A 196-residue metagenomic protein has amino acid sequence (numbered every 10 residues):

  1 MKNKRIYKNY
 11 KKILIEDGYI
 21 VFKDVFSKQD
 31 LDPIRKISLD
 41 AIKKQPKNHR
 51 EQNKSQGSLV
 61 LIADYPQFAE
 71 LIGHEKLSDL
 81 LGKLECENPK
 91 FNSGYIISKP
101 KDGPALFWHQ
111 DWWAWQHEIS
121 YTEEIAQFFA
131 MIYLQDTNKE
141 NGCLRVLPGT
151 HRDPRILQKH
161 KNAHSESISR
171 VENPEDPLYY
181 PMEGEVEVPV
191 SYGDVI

Functional and structural regions predicted by a protein language model:
M1-D17, F22-Y121: Non-heme Fe(II)-dependent double-stranded beta-helix
V21, Q127-F129, E185, V195: Intrinsic-disorder/low-complexity, polar/charged segments enriched in Ser/Thr/Lys/Arg/Asp/Glu/Gln
D30, G73, A126, Y192-D194: An acidic site on a long C-lobe helix of protein kinase domains
Q110-W112, I132-D136, P148: Short, structured patches in soluble enzyme cores that scaffold and shape functional sites
A114-H117, M131-I132, M182-G184: Glycine-rich, charged/polar anion/phosphate-binding loops that engage phosphate groups from diverse ligands
E118-K139, P189-Y192: Short, conserved beta-strand element in jelly-roll/cupin
T137-I196: Double-stranded beta-helix
